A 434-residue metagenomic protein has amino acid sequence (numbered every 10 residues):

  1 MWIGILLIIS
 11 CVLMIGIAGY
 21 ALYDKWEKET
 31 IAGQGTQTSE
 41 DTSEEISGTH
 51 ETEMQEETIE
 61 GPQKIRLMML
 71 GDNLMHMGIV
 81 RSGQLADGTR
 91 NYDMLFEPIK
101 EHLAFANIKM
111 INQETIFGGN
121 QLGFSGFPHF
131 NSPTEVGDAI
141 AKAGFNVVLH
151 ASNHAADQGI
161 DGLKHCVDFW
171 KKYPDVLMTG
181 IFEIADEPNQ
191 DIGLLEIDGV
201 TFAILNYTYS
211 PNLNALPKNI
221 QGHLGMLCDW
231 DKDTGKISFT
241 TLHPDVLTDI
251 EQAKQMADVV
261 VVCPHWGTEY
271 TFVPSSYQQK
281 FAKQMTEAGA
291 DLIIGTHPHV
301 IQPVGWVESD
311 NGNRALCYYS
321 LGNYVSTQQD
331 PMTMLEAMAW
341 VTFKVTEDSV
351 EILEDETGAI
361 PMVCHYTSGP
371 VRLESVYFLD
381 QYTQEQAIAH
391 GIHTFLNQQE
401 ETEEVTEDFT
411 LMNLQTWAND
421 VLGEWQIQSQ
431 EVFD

Functional and structural regions predicted by a protein language model:
M1-G4: Short, low-complexity patches enriched in S/T/P/G
I8-E29, E40-D434: Acidic, metal/ion-coordinating pockets
A32-Q37: Juxtamembrane extracytosolic/periplasmic "stalk" immediately C-terminal to the first targeting helix
